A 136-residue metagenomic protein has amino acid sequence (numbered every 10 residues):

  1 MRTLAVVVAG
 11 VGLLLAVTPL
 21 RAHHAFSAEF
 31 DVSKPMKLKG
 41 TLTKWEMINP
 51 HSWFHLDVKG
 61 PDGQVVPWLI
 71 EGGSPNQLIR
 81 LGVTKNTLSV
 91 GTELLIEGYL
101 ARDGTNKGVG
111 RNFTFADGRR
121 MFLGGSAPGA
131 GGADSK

Functional and structural regions predicted by a protein language model:
A5-A16: Bacterial N-terminal signal peptides
T18-A22: Sec/Tat signal peptide C-region and signal peptidase I cleavage site
H23-K39: Short N-terminal segments immediately surrounding and downstream of signal-peptide cleavage
G40-L42, E93: Conserved hydrophobic positions within beta-strands
I48-K59: Short aromatic-glycine-enriched beta-strand elements
E71-R80: Short, structured beta-strand/loop micro-motifs enriched in basic residues and often containing a Trp
R80-I96: Short nucleic-acid-contacting surface segments enriched for D/E, G, S/T with interspersed K/R
A101-G125: OB-fold/S1-family single-stranded nucleic acid-binding modules
